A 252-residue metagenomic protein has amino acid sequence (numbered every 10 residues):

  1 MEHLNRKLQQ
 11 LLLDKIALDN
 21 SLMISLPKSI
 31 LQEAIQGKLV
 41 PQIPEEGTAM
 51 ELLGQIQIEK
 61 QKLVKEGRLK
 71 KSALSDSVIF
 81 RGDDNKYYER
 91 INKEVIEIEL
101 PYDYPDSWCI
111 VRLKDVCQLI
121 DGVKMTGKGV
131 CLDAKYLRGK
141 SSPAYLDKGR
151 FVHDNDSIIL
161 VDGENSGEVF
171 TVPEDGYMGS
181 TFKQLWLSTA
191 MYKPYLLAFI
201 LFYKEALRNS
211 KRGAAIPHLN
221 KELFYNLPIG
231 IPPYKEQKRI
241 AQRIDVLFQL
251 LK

Functional and structural regions predicted by a protein language model:
E2-R6, Q10-N20, K28-S29, K38 (+4 more regions): Non-catalytic DNA-recognition/assembly elements of restriction-modification systems
N5, Q9-I96: Extended, domain-scale alpha-helical bundle/helix-rich regions
D19, M23-I24, Q32, A49 (+5 more regions): Active-site-proximal structural scaffolding
Y87-K93, K114-Y145, H153, S157-I159: DNA target-recognition patches
I98-D103, K183-S188, Y225-I231: Short, well-ordered beta-strand elements within core beta-sheets of diverse protein domains
L137-K140, D147-L201, K211-G213, F224: A short beta-sheet element
L196, K204, Q237-I240: Interdomain signal-transducing alpha-helices
